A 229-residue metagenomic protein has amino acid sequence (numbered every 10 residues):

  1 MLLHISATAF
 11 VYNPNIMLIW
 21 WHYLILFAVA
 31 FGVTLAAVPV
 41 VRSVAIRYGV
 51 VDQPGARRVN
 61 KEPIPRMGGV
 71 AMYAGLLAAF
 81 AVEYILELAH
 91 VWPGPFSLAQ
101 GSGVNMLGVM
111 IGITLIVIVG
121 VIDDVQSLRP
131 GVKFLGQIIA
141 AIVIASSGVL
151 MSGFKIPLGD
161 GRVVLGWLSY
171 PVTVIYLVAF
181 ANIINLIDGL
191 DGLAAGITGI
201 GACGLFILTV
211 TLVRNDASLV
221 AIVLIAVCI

Functional and structural regions predicted by a protein language model:
H4-A7: Pyridoxal 5′-phosphate
F10-I229: "…together with the soluble PPM/PP2C metallo-phosphatase catalytic core" -> "…together with the soluble PPM/PP2C
